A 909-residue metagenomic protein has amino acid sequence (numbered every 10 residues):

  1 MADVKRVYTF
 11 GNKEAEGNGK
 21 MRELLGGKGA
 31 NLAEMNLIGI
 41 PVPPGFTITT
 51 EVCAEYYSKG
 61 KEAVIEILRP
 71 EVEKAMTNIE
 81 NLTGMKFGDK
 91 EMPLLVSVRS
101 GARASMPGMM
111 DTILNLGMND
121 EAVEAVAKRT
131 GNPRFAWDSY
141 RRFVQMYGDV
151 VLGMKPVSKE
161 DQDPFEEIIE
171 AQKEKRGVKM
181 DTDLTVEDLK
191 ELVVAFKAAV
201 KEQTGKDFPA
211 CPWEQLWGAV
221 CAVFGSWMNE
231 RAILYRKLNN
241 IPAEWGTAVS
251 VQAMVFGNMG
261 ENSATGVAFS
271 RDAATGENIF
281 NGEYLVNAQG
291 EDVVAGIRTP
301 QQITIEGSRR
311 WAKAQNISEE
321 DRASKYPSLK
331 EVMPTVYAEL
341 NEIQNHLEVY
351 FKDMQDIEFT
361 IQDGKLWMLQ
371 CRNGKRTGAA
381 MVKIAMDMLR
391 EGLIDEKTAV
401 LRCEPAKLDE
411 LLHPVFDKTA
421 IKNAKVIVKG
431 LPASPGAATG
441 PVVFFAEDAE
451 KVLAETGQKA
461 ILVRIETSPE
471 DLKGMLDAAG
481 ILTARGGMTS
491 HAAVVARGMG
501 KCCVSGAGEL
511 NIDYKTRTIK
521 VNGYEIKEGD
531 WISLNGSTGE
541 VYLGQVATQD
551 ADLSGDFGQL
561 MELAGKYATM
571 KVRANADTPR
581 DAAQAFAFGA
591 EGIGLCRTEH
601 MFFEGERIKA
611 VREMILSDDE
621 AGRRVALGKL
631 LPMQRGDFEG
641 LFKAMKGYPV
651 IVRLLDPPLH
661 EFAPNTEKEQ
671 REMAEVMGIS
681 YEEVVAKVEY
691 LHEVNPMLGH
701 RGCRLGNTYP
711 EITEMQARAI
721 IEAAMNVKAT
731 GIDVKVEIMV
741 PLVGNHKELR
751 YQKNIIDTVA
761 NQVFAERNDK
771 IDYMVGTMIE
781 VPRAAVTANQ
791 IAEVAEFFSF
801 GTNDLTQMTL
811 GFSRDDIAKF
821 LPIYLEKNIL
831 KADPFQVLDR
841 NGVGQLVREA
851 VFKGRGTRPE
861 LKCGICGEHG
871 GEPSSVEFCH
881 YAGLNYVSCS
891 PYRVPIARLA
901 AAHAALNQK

Functional and structural regions predicted by a protein language model:
M1-A424, Q458-I461, S468-K473, A479 (+10 more regions): Nucleotide/phosphate-binding sheet-loop regions of phosphoryl- and nucleotidyl-transfer enzymes
E14-R22, S434-D477, V843-P859: C-terminal accessory/binding modules appended to enzymatic or scaffolding proteins
F46, A484-G486, S505-G508, C596 (+2 more regions): Short beta->alpha connector loops at strand-helix junctions that form conserved, small/polar/Pro-enriched
P70-E73, L238, V400-L453, Q458-I461 (+6 more regions): Long, charged amphipathic helices and adjacent flexible linkers at domain junctions
R99-S100, L553, L563-K909: Conserved alpha/beta-domain cores
R231-F269, A438, A446-D448, E455-T456 (+1 more regions): Flexible, glycine/threonine-enriched loop-and-boundary segments that flank and lead into catalytic domains of large
K365-W367, I461, S468-L476, G480 (+7 more regions): Glycine-rich phosphate/ribose-binding loops and adjacent secondary-structure elements that form binding surfaces
